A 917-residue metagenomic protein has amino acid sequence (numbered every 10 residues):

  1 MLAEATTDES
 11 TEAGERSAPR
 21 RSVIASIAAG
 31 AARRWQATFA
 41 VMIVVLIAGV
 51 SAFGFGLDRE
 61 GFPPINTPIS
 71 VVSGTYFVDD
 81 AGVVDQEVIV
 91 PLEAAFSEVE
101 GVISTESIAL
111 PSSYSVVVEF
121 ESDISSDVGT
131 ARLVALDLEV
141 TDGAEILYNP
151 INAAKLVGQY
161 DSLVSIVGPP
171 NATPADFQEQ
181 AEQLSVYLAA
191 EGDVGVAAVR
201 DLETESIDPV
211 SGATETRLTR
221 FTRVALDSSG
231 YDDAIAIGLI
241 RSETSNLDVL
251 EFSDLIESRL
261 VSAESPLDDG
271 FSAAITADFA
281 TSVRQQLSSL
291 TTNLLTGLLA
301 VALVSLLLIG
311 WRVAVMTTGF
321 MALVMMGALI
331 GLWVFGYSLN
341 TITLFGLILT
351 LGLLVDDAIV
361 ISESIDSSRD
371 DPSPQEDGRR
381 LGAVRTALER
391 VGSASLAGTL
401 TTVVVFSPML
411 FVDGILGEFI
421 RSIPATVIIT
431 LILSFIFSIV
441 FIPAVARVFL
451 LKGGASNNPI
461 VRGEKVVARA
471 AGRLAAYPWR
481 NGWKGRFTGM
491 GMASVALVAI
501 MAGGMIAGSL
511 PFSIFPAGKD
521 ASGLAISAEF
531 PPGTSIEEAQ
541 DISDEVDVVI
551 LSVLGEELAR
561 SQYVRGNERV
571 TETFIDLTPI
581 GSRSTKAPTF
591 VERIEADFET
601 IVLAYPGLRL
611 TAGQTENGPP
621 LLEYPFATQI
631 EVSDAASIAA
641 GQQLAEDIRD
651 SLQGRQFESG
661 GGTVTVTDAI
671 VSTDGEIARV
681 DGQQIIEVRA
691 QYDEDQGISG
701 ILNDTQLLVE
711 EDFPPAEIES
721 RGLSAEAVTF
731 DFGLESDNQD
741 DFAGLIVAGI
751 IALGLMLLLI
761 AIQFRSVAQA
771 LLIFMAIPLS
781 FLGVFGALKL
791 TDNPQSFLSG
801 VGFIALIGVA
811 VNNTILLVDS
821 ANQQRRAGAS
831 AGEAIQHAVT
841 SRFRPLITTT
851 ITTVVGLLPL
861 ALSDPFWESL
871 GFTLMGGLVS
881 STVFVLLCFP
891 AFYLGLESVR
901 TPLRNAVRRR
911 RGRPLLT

Functional and structural regions predicted by a protein language model:
L2-L298, Q684-E687: Membrane-proximal extracytoplasmic
G14-R59, V391, N457-I514, R913-T917: Signature of alpha-helical transmembrane segments and their immediate interfacial
Q36-F39, I43-D80, L138-E145, Y337 (+4 more regions): Transmembrane helices with small-residue packing motifs
S51-G54, L299-D366, L758-S841, I847-L862 (+1 more regions): Hydrophobic transmembrane alpha-helices and their membrane-interface caps in long multi-pass transport proteins
P64, S73-V83, G101, L110 (+12 more regions): Structural beta->alpha junctions
T276, L287, S362, S368-A397 (+1 more regions): Helix-loop junctions and hydrophobic alpha-helical segments within the transmembrane domains of large membrane
F279, L303-L308, G327-I342, L396-R447 (+5 more regions): Hydrophobic, glycine/alanine-rich multi-pass transmembrane helices and their short helix-loop junctions in large
G489-F598, R609: Juxtamembrane segments of multi-pass membrane proteins
